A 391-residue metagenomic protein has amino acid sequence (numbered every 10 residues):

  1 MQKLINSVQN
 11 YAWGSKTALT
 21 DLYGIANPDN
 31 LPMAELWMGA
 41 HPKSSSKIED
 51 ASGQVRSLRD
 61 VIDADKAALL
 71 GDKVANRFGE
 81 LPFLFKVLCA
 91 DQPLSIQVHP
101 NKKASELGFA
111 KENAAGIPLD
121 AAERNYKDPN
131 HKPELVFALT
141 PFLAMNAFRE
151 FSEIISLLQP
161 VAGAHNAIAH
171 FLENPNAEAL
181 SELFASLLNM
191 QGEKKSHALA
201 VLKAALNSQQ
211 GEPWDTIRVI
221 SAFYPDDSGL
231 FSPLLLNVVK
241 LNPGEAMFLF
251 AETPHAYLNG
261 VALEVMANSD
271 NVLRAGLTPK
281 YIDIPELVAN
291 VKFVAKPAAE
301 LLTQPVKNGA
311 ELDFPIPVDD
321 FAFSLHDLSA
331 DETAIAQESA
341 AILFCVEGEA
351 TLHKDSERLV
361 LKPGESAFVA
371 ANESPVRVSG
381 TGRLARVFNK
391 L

Functional and structural regions predicted by a protein language model:
M1-Q209, P279-P297, F323: Transition-metal
M38-A40, V87-D91, V98, P133-P141 (+5 more regions): Short, conserved beta-strand element in jelly-roll/cupin
I48-E49, L58-R59, D63-V74, A147-F148 (+3 more regions): A short beta-strand-loop-beta hairpin characteristic of the jelly-roll/cupin
L88, L236-L249, T253-L258, L263 (+1 more regions): Short acidic-glycine-tyrosine-enriched beta hairpin
Q92, E349-L391: Generic C-terminus detector
L94, L135-A144, G260-P279, F321 (+1 more regions): A short hydrophobic beta-strand segment most commonly corresponding to one strand of the jelly-roll/cupin
V261-D313: C-terminal, non-catalytic macromolecule-binding modules
K307-A310, D319-Q337: Conserved short histidine dyad/triad with adjacent acidic residue
